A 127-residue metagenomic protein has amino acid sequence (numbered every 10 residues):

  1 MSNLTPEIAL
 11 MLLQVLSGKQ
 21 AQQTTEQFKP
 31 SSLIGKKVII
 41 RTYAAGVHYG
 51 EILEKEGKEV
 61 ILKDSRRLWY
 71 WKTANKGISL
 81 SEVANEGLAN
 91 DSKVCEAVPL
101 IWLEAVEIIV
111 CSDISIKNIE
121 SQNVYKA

Functional and structural regions predicted by a protein language model:
M1-I8: Extreme N-terminal leader/activation tails
T5, L13, Q22-A127: Conserved RNA-binding domains used in RNP assembly and mRNA/RNA metabolism
